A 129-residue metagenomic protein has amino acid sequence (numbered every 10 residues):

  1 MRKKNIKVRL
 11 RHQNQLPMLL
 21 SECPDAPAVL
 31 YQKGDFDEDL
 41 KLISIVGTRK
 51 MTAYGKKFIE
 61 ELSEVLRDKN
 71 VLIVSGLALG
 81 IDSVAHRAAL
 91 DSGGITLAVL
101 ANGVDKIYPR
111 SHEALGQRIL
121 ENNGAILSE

Functional and structural regions predicted by a protein language model:
R2-E129: Glycine-biased, small-residue-rich flexible motifs in mid-sequence functional cores and linkers
